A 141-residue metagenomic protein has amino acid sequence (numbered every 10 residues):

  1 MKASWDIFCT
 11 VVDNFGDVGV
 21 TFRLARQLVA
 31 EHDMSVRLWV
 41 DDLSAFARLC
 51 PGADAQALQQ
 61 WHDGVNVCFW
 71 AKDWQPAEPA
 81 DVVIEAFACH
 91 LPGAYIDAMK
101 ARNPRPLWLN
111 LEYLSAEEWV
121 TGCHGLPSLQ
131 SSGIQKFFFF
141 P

Functional and structural regions predicted by a protein language model:
K2-D6: Extreme N-terminal starter segment of soluble prokaryotic enzymes
F8-G133: Active-site and donor-binding regions of nucleotide-sugar-utilizing enzymes
K136-P141: A conserved mid-domain beta-alpha-beta active-site/ligand-binding segment of alpha/beta enzyme cores
